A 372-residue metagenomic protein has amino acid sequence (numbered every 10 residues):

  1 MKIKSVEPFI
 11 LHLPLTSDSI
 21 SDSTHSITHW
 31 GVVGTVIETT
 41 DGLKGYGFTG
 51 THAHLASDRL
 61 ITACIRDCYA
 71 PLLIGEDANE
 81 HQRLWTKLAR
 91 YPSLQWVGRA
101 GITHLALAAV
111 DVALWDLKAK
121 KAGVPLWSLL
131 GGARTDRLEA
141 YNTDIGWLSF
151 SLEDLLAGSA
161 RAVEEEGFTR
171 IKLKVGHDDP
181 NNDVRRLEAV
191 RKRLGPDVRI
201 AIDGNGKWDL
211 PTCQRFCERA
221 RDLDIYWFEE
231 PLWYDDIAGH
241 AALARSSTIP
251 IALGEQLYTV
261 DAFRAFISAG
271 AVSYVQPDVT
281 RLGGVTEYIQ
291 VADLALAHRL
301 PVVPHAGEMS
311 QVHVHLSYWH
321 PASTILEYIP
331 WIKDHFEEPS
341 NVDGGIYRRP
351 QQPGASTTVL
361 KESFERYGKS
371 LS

Functional and structural regions predicted by a protein language model:
M1-D41, Y46, G50-H54: Structured beta-strand/loop patches that form or line metal/cofactor-binding pockets in enzymes
I3, G42, Y69, V110 (+8 more regions): Conserved, mostly hydrophobic/aromatic
S5, E38-K121: Metal- or metallocofactor-binding catalytic centers and their adjacent structured scaffolds across diverse enzyme
T49, N142-D144, L173-V175, I202-G206 (+5 more regions): A cross-domain feature marking catalytic cores of carbohydrate-active enzymes and several ubiquitous metabolic/repair
L105, D111-L148: Glycine-rich, aromatic-flanked loop segments that form ligand/cofactor-binding clefts across common enzyme folds
G131-S247: Metal-dependent enolase-superfamily TIM-barrel catalytic cores that perform enediolate-based chemistry
E218, D224, D235-I346, P350: Shared catalytic-loop signature of beta/alpha-barrel
G354-S372: Extended hydrophobic packing segments that form well-structured cores
